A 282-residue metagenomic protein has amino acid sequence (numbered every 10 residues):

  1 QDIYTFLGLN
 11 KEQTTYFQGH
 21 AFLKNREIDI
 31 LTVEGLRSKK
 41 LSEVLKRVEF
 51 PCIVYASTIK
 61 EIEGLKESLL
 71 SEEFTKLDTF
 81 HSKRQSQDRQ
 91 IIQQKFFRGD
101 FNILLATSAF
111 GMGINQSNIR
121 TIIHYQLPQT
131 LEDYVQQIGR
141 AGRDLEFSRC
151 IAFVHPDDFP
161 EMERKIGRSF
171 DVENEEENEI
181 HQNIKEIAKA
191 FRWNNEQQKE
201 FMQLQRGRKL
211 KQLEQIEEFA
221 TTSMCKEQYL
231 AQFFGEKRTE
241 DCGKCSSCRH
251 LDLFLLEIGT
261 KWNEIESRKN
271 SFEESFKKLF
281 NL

Functional and structural regions predicted by a protein language model:
Q1-I3, R26, K39-E43, C225-Q228: Interdomain linker/hinge connecting the two RecA-like lobes of the SF2 helicase core
Q1-Q18: Post-DEXD/H (motif II) to motif III coupling segment of the RecA-like Helicase ATP-binding lobe
Y4-G8, E27, E63-S71: Class I S-adenosyl-L-methionine
F6, G19-H20, L31, F153-H155: Generic beta-structure capping elements
G8-L9, G35, R140-R143: Residue-level marker of structural boundaries
E12-Q13, K24-N25, T75, D100: A short helix-to-beta-strand connector/capping loop
T14-K66: Conserved interdomain linker/interface between the two RecA-like ATPase lobes of SF2 helicase motors
V48-E63, E67-R89, Q94-S108, I114-N281: C-terminal helicase lobe
